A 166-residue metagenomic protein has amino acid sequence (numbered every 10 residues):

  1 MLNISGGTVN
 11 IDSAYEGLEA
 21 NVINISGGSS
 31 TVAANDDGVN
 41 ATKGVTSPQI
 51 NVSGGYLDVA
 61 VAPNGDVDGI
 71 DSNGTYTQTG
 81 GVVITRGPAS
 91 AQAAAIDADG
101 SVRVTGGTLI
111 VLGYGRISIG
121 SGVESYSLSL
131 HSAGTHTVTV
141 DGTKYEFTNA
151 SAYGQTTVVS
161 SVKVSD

Functional and structural regions predicted by a protein language model:
M1-D166: A composition-driven surface/loop motif
